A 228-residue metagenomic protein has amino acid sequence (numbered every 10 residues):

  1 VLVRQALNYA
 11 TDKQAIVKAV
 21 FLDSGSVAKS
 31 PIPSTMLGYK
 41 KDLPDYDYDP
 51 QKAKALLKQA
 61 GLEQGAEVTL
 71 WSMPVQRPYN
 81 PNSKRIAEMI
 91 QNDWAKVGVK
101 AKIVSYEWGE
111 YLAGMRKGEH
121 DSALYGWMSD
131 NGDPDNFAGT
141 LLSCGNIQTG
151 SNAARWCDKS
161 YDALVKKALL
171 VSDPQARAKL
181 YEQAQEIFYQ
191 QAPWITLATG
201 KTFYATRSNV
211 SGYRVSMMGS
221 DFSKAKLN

Functional and structural regions predicted by a protein language model:
V1, L37-K52, L62, G114-G118 (+2 more regions): Short, solvent-exposed loop/beta-turn-alpha elements that line the ligand-binding surface or hinge of extracytoplasmic
V1-N92, K96, L164, Q183 (+1 more regions): Append "and occasionally in soluble cytosolic enzymes with long acidic Gly/Pro-rich linkers
A10, L141, I187: Conserved catalytic core of Hanks-type protein kinase domains
V17-A19, V99-V104, I195-T196: Acidic/polar loop patches that form or flank catalytic/metal-binding clefts of enzymes that bind anionic ligands
K18, A60-P78, E119, A123-W127 (+1 more regions): Bilobed periplasmic-binding protein-like "clamshell/Venus-flytrap" ligand-binding domains
K58-N131, A153, P174: Ligand/substrate-recognition segments at binding pockets and active sites
D133-A138: Short, charged, surface-exposed secondary-structure boundary motifs
